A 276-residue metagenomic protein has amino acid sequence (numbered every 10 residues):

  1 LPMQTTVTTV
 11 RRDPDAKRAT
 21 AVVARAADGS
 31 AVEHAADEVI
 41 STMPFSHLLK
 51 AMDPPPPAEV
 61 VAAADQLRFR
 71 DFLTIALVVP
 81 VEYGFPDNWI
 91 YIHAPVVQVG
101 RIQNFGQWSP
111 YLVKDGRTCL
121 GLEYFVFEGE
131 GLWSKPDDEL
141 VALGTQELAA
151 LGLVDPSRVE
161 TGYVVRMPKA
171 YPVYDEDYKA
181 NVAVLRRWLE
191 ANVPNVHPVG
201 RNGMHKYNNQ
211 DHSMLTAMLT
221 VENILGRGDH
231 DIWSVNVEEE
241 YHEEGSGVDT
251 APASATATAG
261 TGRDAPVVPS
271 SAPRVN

Functional and structural regions predicted by a protein language model:
L1-M3: Conserved active-site beta-strand element of glycosyltransferases/polysaccharide synthases
T5-S157, V165, P172-V173, A183 (+2 more regions): Mid-domain catalytic core of redox enzymes that form a hydrophobic substrate pocket/lid adjacent to a catalytic redox
R68, Y91, N209-S213, G228: Secondary-structure capping and boundary motifs in well-ordered enzyme cores
F105-W108, N202-H212: Glycine-rich phosphate/pyrophosphate-binding beta-alpha loops
C119-E123, L185-Y207, T216: Short FAD-binding loop at a beta-strand-to-alpha-helix junction that anchors the flavin cofactor in diverse
Y171-V173, K206-Y207: Short active-site-adjacent structural elements
H212-I232: Internal hydrophobic alpha-helix adjacent to the cofactor/substrate pocket in enzyme cavities
